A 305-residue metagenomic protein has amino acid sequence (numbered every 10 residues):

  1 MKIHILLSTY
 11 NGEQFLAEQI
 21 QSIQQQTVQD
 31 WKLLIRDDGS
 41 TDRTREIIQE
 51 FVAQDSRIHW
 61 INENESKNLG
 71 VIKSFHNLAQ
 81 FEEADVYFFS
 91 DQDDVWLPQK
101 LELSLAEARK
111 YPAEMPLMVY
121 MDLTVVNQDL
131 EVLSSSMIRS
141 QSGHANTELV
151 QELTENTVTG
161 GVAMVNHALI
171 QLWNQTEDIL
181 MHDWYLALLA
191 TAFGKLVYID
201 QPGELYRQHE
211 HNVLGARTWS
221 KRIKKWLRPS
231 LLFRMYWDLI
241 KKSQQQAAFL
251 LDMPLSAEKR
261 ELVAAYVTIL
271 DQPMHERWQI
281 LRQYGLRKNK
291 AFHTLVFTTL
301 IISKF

Functional and structural regions predicted by a protein language model:
M1-W219: Nucleotide-sugar donor-binding/catalytic module of glycosyltransferases that assemble extracellular/cell-envelope
I179, R207-F305: C-terminal subregions of glycosyltransferases and related glycan-biosynthesis enzymes
